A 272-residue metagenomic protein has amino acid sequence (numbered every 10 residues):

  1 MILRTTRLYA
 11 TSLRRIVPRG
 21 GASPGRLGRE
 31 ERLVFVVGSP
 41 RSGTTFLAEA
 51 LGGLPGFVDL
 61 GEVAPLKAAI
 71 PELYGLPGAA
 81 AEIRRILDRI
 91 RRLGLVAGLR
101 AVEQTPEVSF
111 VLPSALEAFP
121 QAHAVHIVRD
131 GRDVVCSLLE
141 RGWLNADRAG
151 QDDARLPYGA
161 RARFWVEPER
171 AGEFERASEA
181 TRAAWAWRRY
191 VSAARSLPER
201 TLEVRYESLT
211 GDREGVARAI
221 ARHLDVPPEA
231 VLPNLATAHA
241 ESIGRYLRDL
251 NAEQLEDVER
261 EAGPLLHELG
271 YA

Functional and structural regions predicted by a protein language model:
M1-L33, D147-R148, P157-E199, E203 (+1 more regions): PAPS-dependent sulfotransferases, especially Golgi type II membrane carbohydrate sulfotransferases
M1-V96, W143-R148, R155: PAPS-dependent sulfotransferase catalytic core
V34, G98-A101, H123, Q254: Short active-site oxyanion
V36-G38, A101-Q104, H126-V128, E203-Y206: Short beta-strand segments
T45-A48, S109-L112, R132-S137, W143 (+1 more regions): Short catalytic/ligand-binding loop motif for oxyanion handling, primarily in non-cytosolic enzymes, centered on
G94-S114: Glycine-rich phosphate-binding loop used to anchor ATP phosphates in small-molecule kinases, encompassing both
A118-L139: Conserved phosphate-donor/acceptor-positioning beta-strand/loop module used by diverse small-molecule
